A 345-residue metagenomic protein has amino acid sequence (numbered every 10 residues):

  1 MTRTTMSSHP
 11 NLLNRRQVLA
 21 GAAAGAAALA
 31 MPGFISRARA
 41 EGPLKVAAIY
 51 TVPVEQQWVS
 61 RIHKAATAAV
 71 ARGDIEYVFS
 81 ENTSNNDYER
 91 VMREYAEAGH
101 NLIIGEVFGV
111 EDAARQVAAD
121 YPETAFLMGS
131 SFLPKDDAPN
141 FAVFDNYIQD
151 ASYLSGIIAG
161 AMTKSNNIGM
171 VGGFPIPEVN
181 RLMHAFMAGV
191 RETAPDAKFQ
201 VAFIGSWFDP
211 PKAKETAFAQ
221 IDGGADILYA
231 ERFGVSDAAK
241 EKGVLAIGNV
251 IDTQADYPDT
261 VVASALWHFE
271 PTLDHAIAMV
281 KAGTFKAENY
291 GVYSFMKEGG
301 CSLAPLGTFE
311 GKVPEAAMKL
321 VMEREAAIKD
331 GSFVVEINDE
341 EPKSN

Functional and structural regions predicted by a protein language model:
M1-L13, Q17, G21-G33, R37-R39: N-terminal secretory signal peptides
E41-N345: A residue-level marker of the well-folded mature domains of exported/periplasmic proteins
